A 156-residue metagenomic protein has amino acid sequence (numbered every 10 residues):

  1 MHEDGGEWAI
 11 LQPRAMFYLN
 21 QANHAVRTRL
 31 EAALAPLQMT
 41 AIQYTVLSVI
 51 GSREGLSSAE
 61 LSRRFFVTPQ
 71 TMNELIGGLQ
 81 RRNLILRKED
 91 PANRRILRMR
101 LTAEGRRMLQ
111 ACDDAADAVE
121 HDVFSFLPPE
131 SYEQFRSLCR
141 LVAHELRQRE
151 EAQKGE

Functional and structural regions predicted by a protein language model:
M1-E7, E130-E156: C-terminal regulatory/oligomerization modules of transcriptional regulators
M1-L37: N-terminal leader segment of winged-helix/HTH proteins
R27, G77-R140, H144: Charged, amphipathic alpha-helical coiled-coil/dimerization segments
L37-Q43, T71, T102, S125-P129: Short helix-coil-helix linker/hinge
V46-L47: Short alpha-helical "packing" element that flanks the helix-turn-helix/winged-helix DNA-binding module
R53-S57: Short capping segments at the starts of secondary-structure elements
S58-A59, Q70, G77, L97: Residues within helix-turn-helix
S62: The alpha-helix within a helix-turn-helix
